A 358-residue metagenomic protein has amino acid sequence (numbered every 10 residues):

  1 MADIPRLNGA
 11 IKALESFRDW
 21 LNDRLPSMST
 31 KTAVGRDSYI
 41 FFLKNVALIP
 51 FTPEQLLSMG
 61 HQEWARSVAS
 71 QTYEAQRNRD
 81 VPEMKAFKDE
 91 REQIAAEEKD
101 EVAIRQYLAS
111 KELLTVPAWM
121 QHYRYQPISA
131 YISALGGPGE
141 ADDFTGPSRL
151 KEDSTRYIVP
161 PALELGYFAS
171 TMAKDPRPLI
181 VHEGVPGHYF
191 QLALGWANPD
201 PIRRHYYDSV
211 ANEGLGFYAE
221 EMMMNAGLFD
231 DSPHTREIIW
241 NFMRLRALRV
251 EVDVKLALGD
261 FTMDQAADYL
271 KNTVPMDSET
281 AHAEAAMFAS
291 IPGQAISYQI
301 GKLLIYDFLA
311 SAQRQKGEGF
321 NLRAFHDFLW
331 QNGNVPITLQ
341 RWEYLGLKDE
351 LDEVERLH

Functional and structural regions predicted by a protein language model:
M1-H358: N-terminal maturation segment of proteins
